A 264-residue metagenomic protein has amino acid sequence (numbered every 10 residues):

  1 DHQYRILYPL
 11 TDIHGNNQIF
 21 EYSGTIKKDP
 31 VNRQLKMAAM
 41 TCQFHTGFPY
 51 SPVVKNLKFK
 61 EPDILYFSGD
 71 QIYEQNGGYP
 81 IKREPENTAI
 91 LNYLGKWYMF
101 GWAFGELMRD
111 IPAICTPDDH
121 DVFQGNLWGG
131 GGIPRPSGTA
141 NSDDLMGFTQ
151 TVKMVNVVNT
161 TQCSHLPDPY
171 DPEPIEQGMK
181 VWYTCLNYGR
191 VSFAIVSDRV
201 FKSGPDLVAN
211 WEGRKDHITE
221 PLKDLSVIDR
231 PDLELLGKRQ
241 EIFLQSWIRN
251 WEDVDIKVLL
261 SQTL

Functional and structural regions predicted by a protein language model:
D1-L264: Metal-dependent phosphoester/phosphodiester hydrolase catalytic core
